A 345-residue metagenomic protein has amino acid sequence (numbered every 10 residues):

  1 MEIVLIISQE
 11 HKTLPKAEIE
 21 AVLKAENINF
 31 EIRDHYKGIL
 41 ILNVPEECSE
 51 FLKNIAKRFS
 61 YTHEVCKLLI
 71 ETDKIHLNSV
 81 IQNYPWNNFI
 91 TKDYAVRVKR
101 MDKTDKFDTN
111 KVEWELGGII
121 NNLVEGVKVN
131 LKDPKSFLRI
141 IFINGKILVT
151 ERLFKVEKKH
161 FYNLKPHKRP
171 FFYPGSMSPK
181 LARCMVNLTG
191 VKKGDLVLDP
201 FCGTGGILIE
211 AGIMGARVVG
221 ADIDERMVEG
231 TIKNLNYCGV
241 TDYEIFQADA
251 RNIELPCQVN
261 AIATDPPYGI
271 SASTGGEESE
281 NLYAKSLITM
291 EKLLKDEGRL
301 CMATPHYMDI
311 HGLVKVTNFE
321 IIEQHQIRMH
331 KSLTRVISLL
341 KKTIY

Functional and structural regions predicted by a protein language model:
M1-F59, M101-V112, G126, P134-Y345: Class I S-adenosyl-L-methionine-dependent methyltransferase catalytic core
I41-N87: Conserved AdoMet
N83-F89, N130-L131, I141: Short, charge-rich binding segments
I90-D93, K193-G194: Phosphate-coordination loops involved in phosphoryl transfer and adenosine-cofactor binding
D93-A95, L123-D133: Short secondary-structure capping/junction motifs at helix and strand boundaries
R97-K99: Active-site nucleophile-His-acid catalytic modules used for acyl/amide transfer and hydrolysis across diverse enzymes
I120: Active-site periphery "cap/insert" segments of enzyme catalytic domains
